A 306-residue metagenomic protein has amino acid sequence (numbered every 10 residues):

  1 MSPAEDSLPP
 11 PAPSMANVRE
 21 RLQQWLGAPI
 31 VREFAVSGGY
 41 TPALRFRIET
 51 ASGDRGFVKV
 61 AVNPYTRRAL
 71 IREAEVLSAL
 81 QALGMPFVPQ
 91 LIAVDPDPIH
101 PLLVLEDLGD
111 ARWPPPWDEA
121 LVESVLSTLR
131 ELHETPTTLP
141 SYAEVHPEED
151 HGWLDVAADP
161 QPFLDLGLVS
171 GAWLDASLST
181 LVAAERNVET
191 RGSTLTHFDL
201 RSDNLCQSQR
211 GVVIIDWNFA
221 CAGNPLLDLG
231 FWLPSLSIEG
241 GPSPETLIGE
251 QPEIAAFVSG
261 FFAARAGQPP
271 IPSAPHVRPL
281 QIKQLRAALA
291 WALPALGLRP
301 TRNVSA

Functional and structural regions predicted by a protein language model:
M1-F34: Juxta-kinase regulatory segment immediately upstream of eukaryotic protein kinase catalytic domains
W25-R32, E73-E75, D159-P162, L178-E189: Short Pro/Gly-enriched beta-strand edge/turn motifs at strand-loop
V36-S141: ATP-binding pocket architecture of kinase catalytic cores
T41-F46, N187-S193: A short helix-loop-beta-strand connector motif used in the catalytic cores of GNAT acetyltransferases and, in some
Y65, S193-L195, R201, Q207-E250: Active-site Asp-x-Gly
V94, R112-W173, R191-S193, C221: A cross-family kinase active-site recognition segment
D97, L102-P116, A158-L166, G260-P279 (+1 more regions): A glycine-centered beta->alpha junction motif in the catalytic cores of kinase/phosphotransferase enzymes
A222, F231-A306: Helix-rich C-terminal or lid/interface subdomains of diverse kinases
